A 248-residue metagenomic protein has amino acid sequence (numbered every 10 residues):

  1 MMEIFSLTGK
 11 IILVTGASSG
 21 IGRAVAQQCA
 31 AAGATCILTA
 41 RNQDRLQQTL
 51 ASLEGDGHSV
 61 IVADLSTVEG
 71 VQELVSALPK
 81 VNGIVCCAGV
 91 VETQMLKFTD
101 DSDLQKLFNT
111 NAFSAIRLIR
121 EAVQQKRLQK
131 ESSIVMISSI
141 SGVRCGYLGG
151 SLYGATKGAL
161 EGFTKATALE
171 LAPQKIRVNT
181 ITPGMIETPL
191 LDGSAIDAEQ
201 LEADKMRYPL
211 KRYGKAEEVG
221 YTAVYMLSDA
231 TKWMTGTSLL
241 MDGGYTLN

Functional and structural regions predicted by a protein language model:
S18-S19: Conserved glycine-rich cofactor-binding loop
M95-L96, D100-F108, Q200, D204: Substrate-binding pocket helix/loop in short-chain dehydrogenase/reductase
I119, T156, T164: Active-site helix of classical SDR
Q124, L169-E170, K232: Alpha-helical segment proximal to the catalytic Tyr-Lys
S139: Residue(s) in the substrate-gating loop at a strand-loop-helix junction that position the organic substrate next
A172, R177, M234-G236: Short, small/polar-rich loop/turn modules that mediate ligand/substrate recognition or access, typified
R212-M241, T246-L247: C-terminal substrate-recognition "lid" of short-chain dehydrogenase/reductases
